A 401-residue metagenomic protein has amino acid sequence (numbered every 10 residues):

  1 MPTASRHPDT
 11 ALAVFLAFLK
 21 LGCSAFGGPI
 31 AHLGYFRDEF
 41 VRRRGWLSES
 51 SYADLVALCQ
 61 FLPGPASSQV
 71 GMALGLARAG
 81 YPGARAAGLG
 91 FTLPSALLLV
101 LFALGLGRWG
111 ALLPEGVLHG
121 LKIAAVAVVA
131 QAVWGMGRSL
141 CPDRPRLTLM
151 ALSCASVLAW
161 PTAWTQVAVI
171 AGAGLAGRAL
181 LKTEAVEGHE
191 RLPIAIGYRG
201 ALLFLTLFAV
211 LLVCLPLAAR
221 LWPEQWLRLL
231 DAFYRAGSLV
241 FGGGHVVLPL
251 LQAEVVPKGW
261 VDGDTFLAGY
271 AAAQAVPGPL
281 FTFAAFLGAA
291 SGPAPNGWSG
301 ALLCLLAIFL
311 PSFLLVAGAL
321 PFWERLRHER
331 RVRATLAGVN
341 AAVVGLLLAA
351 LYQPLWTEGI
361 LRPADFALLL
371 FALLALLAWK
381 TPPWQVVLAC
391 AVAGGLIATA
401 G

Functional and structural regions predicted by a protein language model:
M1-L62, A73-V276, L280-G401: Multi-pass membrane proteins that catalyze or facilitate reactions on polyprenyl-/lipid-phosphate substrates and their
A66-Q69: Conserved beta-loop-alpha segment that forms the PLP phosphate-binding cup at the N-terminus of a helix
